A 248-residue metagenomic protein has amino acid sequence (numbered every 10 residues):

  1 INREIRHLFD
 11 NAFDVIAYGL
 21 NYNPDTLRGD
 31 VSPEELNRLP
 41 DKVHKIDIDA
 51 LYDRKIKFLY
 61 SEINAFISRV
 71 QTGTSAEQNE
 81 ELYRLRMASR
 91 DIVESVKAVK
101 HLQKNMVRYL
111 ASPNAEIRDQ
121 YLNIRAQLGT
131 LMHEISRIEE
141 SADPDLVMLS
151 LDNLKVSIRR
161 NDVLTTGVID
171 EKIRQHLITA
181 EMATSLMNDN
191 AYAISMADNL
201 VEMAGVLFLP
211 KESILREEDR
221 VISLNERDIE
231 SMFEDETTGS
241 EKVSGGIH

Functional and structural regions predicted by a protein language model:
I1-H248: Cytosolic, long alpha-helical scaffolding segments
